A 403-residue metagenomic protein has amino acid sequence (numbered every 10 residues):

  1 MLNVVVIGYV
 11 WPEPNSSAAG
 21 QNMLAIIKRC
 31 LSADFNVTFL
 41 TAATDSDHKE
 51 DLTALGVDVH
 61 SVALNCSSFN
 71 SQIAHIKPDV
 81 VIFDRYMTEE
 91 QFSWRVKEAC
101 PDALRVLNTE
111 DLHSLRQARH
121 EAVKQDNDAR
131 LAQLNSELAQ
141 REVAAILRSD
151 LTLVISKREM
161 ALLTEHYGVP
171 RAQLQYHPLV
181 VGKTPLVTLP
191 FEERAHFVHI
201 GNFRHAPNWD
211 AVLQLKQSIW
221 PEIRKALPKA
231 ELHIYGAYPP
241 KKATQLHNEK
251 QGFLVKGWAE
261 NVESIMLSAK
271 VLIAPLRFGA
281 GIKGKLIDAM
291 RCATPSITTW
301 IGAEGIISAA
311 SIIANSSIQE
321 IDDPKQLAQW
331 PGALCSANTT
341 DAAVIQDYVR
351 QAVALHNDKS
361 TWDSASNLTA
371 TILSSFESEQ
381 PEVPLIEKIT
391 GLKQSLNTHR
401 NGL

Functional and structural regions predicted by a protein language model:
M1-A43, D47-K49: N-terminal subdomain of nucleotide-sugar transferases
E13, A103, L107-S136, N202: Acceptor-binding helix/loop patch of EC 2.4 sugar-transfer enzymes, predominantly nucleotide-sugar-dependent
Q21-L24, E165, V169, Q175-E263 (+1 more regions): Conserved catalytic-core segment of nucleotide-activated headgroup transferases in glycan assembly
P78, D150, L267-G281, C292-T294: Acidic donor-binding loop of glycosyltransferase active sites
A129-T152: Membrane-proximal helix-turn-helix segments that form the acceptor-binding/catalytic region of lipid-linked
K285-D288, P295-G302: Short hydrophobic beta-strand element within catalytic cores of glycosyltransferases and related nucleotide-activated
A314-D363: C-terminal "capping" alpha-helix adjacent to the active site of nucleotide-linked donor transferases in cell-envelope
T339, A343, N357-T398: A charged, aromatic-enriched C-terminal amphipathic alpha-helix characteristic of glycosyltransferases across folds
